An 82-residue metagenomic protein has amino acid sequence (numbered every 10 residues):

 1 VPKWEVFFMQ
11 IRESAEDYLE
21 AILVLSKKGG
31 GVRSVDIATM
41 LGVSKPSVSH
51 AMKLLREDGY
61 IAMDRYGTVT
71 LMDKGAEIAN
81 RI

Functional and structural regions predicted by a protein language model:
Q10-V43: N-terminal helix-turn-helix DNA-binding core of bacterial DNA-binding proteins
T39, R56-E57: Alpha-helical residues within the helix-turn-helix
P46: Key DNA-contact positions within bacterial/archaeal DNA-binding proteins
M52-K53: Short, hydrophobic-biased segments on the C-terminal half of alpha helices that form "recognition helices"
G67-I82: Basic, amphipathic "hinge/linker" alpha-helix immediately C-terminal to the N-terminal HTH DNA-binding motif
